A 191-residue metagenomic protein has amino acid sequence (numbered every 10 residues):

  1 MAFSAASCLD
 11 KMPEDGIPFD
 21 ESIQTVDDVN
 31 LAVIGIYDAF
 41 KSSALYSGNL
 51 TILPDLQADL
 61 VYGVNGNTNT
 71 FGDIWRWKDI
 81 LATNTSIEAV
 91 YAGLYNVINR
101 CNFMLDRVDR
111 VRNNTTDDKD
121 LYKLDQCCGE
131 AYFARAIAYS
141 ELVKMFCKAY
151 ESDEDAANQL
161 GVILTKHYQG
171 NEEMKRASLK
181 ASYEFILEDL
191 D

Functional and structural regions predicted by a protein language model:
M1-S4: Bacterial N-terminal signal peptides
A6-Q57: Membrane-proximal, proline-rich intrinsically disordered regions
E21-D28, A82-V97, K123, A156 (+1 more regions): Extracytoplasmic/periplasmic, Sec-exported soluble proteins
V26, T51-N84, Q169, D191: A structural signal for short, hydrophobic/glycine-enriched beta-strand patches
K41-Y46, V61-G63, A138-A149: Secretory-pathway/luminal and periplasmic proteins that interact with or process carbohydrate-rich
N69-F146, A177: Conserved, well-structured interaction surfaces
V97-L105, S182-D191: Amphipathic alpha-helices of TPR/Sel1-like and other helical repeat/solenoid scaffolds
T115-Y122, M145-F185: Short coil/linker segments at helix-helix boundaries
